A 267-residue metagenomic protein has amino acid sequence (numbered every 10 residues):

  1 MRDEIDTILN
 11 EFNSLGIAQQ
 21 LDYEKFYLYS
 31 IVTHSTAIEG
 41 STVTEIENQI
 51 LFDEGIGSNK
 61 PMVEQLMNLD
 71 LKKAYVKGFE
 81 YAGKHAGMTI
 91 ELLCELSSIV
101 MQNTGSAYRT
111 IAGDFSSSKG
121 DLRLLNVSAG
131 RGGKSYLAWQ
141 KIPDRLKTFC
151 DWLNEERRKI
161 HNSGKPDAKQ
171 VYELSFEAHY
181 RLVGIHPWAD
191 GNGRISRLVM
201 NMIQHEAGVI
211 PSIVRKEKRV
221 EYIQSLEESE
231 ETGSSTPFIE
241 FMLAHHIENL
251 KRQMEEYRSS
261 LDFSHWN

Functional and structural regions predicted by a protein language model:
M1-D190, R194-N267: FIC/Doc superfamily catalytic core
